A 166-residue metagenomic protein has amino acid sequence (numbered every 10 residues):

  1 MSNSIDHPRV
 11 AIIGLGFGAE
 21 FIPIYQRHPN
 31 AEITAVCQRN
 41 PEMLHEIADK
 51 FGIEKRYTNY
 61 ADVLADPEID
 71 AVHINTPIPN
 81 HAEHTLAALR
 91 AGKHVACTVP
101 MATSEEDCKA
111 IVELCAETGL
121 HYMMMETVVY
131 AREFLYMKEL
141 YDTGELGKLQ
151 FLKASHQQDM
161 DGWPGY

Functional and structural regions predicted by a protein language model:
M1-F51: N-terminal Rossmann-like dinucleotide-binding module
R9, E32, E68-D70, H94 (+1 more regions): Structural signature of beta-strand start/N-cap positions in the alpha/beta core of ABC transporter nucleotide-binding
I12, I74, V95-T98, Y122-E126: Short catalytic-loop micro-motif centered on adjacent basic/acidic residues
G16, H121, V128-Y166: Predominantly a Rossmann-like dinucleotide-binding segment in NAD(P)-dependent oxidoreductases
I24, H28, I47-K50, A87-A91 (+2 more regions): Alpha-helical structural signal in soluble globular domains
N30, G52, E68, E145-K148: Glycine-centered tight turns that cap/initiate beta-strands
V36, V72, L152: Receiver (REC) domain switch-region micro-motif
E42, F51-L114: Beta-loop-alpha module in the N-terminal Rossmann-like domain of NAD(P)-dependent dehydrogenases, especially those
